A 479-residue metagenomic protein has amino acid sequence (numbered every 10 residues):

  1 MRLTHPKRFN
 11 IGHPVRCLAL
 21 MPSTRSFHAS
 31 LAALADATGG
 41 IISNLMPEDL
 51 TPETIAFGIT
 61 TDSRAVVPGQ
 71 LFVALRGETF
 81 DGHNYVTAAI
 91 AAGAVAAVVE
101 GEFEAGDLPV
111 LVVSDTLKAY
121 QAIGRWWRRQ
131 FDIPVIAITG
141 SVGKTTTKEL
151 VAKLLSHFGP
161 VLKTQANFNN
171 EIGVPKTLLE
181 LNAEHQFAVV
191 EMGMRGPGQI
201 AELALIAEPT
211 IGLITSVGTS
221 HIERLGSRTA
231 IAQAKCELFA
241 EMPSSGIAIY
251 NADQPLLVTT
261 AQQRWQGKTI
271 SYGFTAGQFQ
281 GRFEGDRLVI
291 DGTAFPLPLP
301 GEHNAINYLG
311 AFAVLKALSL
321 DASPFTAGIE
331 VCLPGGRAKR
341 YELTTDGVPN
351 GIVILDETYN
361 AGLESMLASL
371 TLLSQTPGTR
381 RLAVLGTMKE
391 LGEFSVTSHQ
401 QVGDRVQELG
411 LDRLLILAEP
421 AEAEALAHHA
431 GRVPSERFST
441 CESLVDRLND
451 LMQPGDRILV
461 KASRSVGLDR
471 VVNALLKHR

Functional and structural regions predicted by a protein language model:
R2-A122, T376, R405, L409 (+4 more regions): N-terminal leader/targeting and accessory segments in enzymes
A32-D36, A119-A252, L256-W265, D450 (+1 more regions): Phosphate-binding loop of NTP-binding sites
A37-T38, E100-D107, L213-V353, G378-T379 (+3 more regions): Acidic, Mg2+-coordinating active-site environments of NTP-dependent enzymes
T79, P334, T358-V433, R437: Active-site beta-alpha connecting loops in nucleotide-dependent enzymes
V86, I200, K235, L370 (+1 more regions): Generic hydrophobic/aromatic pocket-lining and core-packing "Φ" positions
V445-L451: Short amphipathic alpha-helix with an adjacent loop that forms part of the alpha/beta core around
